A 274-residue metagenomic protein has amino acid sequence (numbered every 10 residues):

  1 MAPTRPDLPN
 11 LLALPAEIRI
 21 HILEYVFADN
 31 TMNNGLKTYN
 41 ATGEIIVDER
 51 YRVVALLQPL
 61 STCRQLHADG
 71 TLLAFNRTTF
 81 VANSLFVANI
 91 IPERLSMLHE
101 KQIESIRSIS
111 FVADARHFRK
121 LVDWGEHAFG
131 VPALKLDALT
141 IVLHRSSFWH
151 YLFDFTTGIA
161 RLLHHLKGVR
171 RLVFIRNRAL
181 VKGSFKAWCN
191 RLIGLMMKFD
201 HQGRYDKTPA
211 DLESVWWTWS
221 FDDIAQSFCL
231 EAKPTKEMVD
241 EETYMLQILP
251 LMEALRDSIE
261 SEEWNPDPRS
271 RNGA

Functional and structural regions predicted by a protein language model:
M1-S108, A113-K120, D240, L246-A274: Short, surface-exposed structural microsegments at secondary-structure boundaries
P3-L8, R116-A274: Eukaryotic C-terminal
